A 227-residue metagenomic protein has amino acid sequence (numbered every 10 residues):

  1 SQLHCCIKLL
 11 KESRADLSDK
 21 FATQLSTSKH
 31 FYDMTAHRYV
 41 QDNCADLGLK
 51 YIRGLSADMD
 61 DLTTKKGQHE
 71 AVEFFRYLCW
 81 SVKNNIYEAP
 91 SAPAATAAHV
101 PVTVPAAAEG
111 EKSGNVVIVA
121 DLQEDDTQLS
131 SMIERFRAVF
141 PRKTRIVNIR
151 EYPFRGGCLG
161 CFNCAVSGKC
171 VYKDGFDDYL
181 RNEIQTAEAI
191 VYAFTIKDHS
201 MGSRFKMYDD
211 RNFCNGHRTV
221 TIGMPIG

Functional and structural regions predicted by a protein language model:
S1-G48, V171-G227: Helix-loop-strand module that forms the ligand-binding subsite of alpha/beta enzymes
S26-K29, A120-Q123, I149: Cofactor-binding loop segments of dinucleotide-utilizing enzymes, especially the Rossmann-like FAD- and NAD(P)+-binding
Q41, E70-A71, F162-V166: Short, hinge-like loop/turn segments at secondary-structure boundaries
K50-A138: Glycine-rich phosphate/pyrophosphate-binding loop and the adjoining helix
A57-T63, R145-F162: Short connector loops at secondary-structure junctions
M132-Y152: C-terminal, charge/polar-rich interaction regions
Y152-R181: Cysteine-cluster motifs in flexible loop/terminal segments that predominantly coordinate metals
